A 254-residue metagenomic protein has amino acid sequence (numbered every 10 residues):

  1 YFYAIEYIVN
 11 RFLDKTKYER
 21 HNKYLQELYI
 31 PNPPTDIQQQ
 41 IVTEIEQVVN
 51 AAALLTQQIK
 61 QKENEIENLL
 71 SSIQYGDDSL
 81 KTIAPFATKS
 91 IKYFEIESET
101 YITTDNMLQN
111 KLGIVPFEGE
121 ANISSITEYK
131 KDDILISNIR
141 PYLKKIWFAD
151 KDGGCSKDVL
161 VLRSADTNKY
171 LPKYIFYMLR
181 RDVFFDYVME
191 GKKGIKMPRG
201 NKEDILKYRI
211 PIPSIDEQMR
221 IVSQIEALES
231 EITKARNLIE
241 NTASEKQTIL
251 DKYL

Functional and structural regions predicted by a protein language model:
Y1-P31, L80-I83, A87-S90, K151-D152 (+1 more regions): Basic, amphipathic alpha-helical recognition segments used for DNA target recognition
Y24, Y129-K131, C155: Short, well-ordered loop/turn elements at secondary-structure boundaries
N32-Y93, M107, K207, P211-V222 (+1 more regions): Non-catalytic DNA-recognition/assembly elements of restriction-modification systems
I83-I91, E97-K131: Sequence-specific dsDNA recognition surfaces
I136-S137: A generic structural signal for residues embedded in beta-strands
R140: Short glycine-/small-residue-rich Rossmann-like dinucleotide-binding loops
L143-A149: Short, Lys/Arg- and Gly-enriched loop/turn segments at beta-strand edges
